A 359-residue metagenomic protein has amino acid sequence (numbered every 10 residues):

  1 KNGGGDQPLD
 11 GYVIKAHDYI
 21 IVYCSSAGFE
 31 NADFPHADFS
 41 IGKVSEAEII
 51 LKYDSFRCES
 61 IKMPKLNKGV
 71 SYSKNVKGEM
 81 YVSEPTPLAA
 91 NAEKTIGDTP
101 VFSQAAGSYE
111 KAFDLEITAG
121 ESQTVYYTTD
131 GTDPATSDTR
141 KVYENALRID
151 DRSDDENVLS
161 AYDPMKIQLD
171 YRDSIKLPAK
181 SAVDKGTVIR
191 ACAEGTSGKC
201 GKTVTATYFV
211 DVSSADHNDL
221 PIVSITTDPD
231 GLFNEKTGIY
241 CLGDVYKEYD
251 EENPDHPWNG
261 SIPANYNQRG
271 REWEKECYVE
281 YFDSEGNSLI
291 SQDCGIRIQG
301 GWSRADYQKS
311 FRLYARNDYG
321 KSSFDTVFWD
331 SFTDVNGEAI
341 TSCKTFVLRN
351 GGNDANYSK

Functional and structural regions predicted by a protein language model:
K1-N2, A16, I49, N356-K359: Short, intrinsically disordered, charge-balanced linker/junction segments flanking boundaries in proteins
G3-A16, I21-Y23, G28, S55-R269 (+3 more regions): Short, compositionally stereotyped local motifs that mark structural "simplifiers"
I20-V22, F311-Y314, K344-N350: Structural recognition of the beta-strand scaffold that forms the well-ordered cores of secreted hydrolase catalytic
G28-H36: Short, Lys/Arg- and Gly-enriched loop/turn segments at beta-strand edges
I41-S45, W273-E274: Short coil-to-beta strand junction motifs in C2/discoidin
K176-P178, I262-N267, Q299-W302, N350-S358: Active-site rim elements
G186, G320-S322, S331-K359: A conserved hydrophobic secondary-structure block that centers on an alpha-helix together with its immediately flanking
E274-E276, E280-E338: Carboxylate/His-rich catalytic cores and anion/metal-binding grooves
